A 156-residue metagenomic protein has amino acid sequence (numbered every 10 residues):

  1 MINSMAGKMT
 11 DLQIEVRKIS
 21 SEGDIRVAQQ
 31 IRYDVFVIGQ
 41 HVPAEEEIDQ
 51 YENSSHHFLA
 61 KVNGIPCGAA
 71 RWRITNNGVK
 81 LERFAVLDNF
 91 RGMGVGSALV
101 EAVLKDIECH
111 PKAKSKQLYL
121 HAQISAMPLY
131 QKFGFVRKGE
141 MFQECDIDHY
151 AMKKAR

Functional and structural regions predicted by a protein language model:
I2-E45, E52, H57, K61: Short amphipathic alpha-helix that is part of the acyltransferase structural core
E45-Q50, E140-F142: Short, solvent-exposed loop/turn elements at beta->coil junctions and helix N-caps that rim active or binding pockets
E52-S54, N77, E144-D148: Short acidic/glycine-enriched loop/turn segments that link adjacent beta-strands
L59, I65-R73, K80-A85: Conserved beta-strand in the GNAT
F84-G92: A short, internal acetyl-CoA/4′-phosphopantetheine-binding micro-motif in the GNAT/acyltransferase core
G92-K105: Conserved acetyl-CoA-binding loop-helix of GNAT-fold acetyltransferases
I107-A122: Conserved GNAT acetyl-CoA-binding A-motif
Y119, Q131, V136-A151: Conserved catalytic-core motifs of GNAT/GCN5-like acyltransferases
